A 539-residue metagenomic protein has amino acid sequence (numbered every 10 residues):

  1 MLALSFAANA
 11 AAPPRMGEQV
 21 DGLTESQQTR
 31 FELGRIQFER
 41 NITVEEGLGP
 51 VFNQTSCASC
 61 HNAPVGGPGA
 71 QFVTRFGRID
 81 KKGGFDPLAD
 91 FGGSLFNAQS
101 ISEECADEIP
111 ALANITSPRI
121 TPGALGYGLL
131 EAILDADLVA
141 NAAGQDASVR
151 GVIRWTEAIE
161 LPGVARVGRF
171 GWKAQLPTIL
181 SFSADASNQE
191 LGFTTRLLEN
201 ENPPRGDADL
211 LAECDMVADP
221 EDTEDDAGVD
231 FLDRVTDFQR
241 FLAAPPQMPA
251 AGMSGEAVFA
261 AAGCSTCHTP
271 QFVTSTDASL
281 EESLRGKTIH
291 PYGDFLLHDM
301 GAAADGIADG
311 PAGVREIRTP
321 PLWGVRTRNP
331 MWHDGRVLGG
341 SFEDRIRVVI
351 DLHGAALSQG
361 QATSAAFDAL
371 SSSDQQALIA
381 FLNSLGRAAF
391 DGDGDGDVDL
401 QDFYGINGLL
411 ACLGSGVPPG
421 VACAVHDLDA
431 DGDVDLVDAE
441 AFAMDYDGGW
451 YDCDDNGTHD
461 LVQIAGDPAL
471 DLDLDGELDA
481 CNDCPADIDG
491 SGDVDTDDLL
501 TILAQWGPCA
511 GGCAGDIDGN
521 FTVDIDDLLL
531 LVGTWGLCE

Functional and structural regions predicted by a protein language model:
M1-S5: Bacterial N-terminal signal peptides
A7-N9, L409: Hydrophobic alpha-helical segments of integral membrane proteins
N9-G394: Periplasmic c-type cytochrome electron-transfer domains
R387-E539: Cellulosome-associated attachment modules in secreted, modular CAZymes
